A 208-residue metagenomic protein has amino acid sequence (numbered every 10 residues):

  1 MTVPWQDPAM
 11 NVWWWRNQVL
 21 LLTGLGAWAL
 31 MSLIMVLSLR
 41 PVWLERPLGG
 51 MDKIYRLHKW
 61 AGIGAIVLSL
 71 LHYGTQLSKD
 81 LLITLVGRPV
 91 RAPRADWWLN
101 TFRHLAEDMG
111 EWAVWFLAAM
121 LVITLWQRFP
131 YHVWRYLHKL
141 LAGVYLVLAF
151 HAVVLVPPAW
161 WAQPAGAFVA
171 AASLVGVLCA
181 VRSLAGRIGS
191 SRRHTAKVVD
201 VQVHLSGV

Functional and structural regions predicted by a protein language model:
M1-V208: FNR-like FAD-binding dehydrogenase module
